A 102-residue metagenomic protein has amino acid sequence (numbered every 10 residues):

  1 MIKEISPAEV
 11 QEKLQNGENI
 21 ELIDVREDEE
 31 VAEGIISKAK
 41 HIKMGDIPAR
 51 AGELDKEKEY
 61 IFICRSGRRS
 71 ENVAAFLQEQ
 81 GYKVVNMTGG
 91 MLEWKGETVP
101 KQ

Functional and structural regions predicted by a protein language model:
M1-I20, E27-E59, R68-Q102: Rhodanese-like catalytic fold shared by cysteine-dependent sulfurtransferases and DSP/PTP-type phosphatases
I63: Short, surface-exposed ligand- or partner-binding patches at beta-edge/loop junctions that are enriched in aromatics
